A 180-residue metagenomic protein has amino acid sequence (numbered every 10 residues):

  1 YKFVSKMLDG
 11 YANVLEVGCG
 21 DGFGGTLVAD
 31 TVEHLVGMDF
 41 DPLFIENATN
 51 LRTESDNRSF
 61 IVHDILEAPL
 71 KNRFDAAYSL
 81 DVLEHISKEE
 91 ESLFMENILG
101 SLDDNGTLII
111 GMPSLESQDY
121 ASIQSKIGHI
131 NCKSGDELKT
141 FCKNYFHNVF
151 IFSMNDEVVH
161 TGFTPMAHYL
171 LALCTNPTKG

Functional and structural regions predicted by a protein language model:
Y1-A12: Conserved alpha-helix/loop element of class I SAM-dependent methyltransferases that forms part of the SAM/SAH-binding
Y11-G20: Conserved class I S-adenosyl-L-methionine
A12, E33, D75: Conserved acidic residues
D21-V32: Conserved SAM-binding loop of SAM-dependent methyltransferases across substrates and taxa, primarily the Class I
F23, F40-N47, L51, F60-E67 (+2 more regions): S-adenosyl-L-methionine-dependent methyltransferase catalytic module, highlighting the catalytic core
V32-E33, G106: A short helix->loop->beta-strand "cap" motif at the edges of active sites that frequently abuts
H34-D39: Conserved SAM-binding motif I beta-strand of class I
L70-N72: Glycine-rich phosphate-binding loop signature in dinucleotide/nucleotide-binding domains
